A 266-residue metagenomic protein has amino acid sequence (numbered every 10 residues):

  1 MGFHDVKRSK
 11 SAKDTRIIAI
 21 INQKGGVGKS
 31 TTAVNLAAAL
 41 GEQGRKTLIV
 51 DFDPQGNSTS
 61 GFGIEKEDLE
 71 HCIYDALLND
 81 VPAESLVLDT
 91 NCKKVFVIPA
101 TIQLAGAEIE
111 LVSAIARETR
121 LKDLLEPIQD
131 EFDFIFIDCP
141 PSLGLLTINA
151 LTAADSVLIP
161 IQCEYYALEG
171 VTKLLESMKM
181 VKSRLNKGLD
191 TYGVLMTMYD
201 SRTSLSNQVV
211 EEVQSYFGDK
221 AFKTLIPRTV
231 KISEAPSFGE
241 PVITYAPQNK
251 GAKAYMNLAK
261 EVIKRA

Functional and structural regions predicted by a protein language model:
M1-A266: P-loop NTP-binding core
